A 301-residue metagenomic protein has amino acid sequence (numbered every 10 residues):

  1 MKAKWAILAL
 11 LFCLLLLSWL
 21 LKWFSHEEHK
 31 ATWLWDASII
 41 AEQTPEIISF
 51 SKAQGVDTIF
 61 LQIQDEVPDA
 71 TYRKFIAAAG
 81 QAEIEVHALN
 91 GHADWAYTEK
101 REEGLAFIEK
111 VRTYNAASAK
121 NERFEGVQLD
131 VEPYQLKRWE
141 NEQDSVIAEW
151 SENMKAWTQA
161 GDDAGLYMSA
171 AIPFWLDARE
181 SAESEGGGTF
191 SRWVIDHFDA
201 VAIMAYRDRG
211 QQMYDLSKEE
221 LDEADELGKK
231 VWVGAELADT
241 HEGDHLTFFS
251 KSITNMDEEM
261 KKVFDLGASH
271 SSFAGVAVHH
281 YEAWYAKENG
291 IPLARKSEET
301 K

Functional and structural regions predicted by a protein language model:
L17-Q54, Q62, A170-F174, A238 (+1 more regions): Boundary/entry segment of secreted carbohydrate-active catalytic domains
A37-K52, E102-S118, S181-V194, M213-L216 (+1 more regions): Short, acidic/polar
Q43-E66, K120-F124, F198-A200: Catalytic domains of carbohydrate-active enzymes, especially glycoside hydrolases
I47-F50, T58-A93, N141-A170: Aromatic-lined substrate-binding rim segments of carbohydrate-active enzymes
V56, L61-Q64, G186-Y214: Aromatic- and acid-rich polysaccharide-binding/catalytic face of secreted or lumenal carbohydrate-active enzymes
F60, V111-I147, A274-V278: Active-site groove signature of glycoside hydrolases
H87-D94, W150-G187, K229-T240, A277 (+1 more regions): Aromatic-lined carbohydrate-recognition surfaces of secreted/lumenal glycan-active proteins
Y206-R209, E223, K229-K301: Substrate-binding cleft of secreted/luminal carbohydrate-active enzymes
